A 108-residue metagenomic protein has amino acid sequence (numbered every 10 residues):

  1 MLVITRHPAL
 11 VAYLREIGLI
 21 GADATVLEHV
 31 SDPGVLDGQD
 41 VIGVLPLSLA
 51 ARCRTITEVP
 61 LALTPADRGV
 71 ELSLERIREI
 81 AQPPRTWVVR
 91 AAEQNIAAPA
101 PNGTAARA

Functional and structural regions predicted by a protein language model:
M1, G38-D40, L45: Short, surface-exposed beta-edge/turn micro-motifs
M1-L27: Short, charged N-terminal beta->alpha structural module
L2, S48, I56-V59: Broad hydrophobic/π-residue packing in well-ordered secondary structure
R6-A9, H29-S31, G43-S48: Short, polar loop motifs at secondary-structure junctions
Y13-L14, A50-R54, R68: Short glycine-/acidic-enriched loop or helix-start segments at secondary-structure transitions that form or flank
L19-E28, G38-D40, C53-A62: Active-site regions of enzymes building and remodeling cell-envelope glycoconjugates
T55-A108: Ser/Thr/Gly-rich flexible loops in soluble cytosolic domains mediating phosphotransfer, phosphorylation
